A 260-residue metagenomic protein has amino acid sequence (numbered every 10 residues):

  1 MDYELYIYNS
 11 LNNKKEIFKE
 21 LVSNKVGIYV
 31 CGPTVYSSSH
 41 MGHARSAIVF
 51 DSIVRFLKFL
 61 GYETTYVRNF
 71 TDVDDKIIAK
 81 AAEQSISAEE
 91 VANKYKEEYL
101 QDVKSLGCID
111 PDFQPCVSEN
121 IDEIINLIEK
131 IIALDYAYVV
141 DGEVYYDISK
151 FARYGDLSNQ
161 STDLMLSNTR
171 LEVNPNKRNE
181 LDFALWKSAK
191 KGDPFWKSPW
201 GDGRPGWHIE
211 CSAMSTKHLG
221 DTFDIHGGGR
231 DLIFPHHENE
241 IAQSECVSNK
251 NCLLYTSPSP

Functional and structural regions predicted by a protein language model:
M1-Y36, D51, Q101, E123-S257: Alpha-helical recognition segments enriched in aromatics with Gly/Pro capping that present substrate-recognition
N12-K15, L21-G107: N-terminal, positively charged nucleic-acid-binding surface of large information/translation enzymes
S23, A44, E90-N93, P115-S118 (+2 more regions): Residue-level marker of alpha-helix boundaries and capping positions
K58, S87-E89, K96, L100-N126 (+2 more regions): Non-catalytic interaction-recognition regions
E63-T64, A88, D110-P111, Y138 (+2 more regions): Residue-level detector of short coil/turn "hinge" positions at structural boundaries
Y66-V67, P111-P115, H226-G228: Short catalytic-loop micro-motif centered on adjacent basic/acidic residues
F70, V117, K187-A189: Acidic catalytic patch
